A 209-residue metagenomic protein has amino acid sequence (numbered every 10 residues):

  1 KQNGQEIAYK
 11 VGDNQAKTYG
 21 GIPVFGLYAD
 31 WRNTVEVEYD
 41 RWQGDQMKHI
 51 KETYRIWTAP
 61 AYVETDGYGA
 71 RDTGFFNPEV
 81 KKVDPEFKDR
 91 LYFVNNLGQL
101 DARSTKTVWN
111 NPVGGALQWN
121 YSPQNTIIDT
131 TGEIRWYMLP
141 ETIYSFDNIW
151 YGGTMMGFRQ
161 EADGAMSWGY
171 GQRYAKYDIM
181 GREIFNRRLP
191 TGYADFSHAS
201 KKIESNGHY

Functional and structural regions predicted by a protein language model:
K1, A8, G98-A102: Compositionally biased, intrinsically disordered low-complexity regions enriched in charged/polar residues
K1-G4, N125: Extended low-complexity, serine/threonine- and proline-enriched intrinsically disordered segments
N3-K17, E141-T142: Solvent-exposed serine/threonine-rich low-complexity stretches and specific carbohydrate-binding patches
K17-G21, R32-Y209: Histidine-/acidic-rich catalytic cores in large beta-rich domains
V24-A29: Short, flexible loop/turn segments at beta-strand junctions in immunoglobulin-like and fibronectin type III
